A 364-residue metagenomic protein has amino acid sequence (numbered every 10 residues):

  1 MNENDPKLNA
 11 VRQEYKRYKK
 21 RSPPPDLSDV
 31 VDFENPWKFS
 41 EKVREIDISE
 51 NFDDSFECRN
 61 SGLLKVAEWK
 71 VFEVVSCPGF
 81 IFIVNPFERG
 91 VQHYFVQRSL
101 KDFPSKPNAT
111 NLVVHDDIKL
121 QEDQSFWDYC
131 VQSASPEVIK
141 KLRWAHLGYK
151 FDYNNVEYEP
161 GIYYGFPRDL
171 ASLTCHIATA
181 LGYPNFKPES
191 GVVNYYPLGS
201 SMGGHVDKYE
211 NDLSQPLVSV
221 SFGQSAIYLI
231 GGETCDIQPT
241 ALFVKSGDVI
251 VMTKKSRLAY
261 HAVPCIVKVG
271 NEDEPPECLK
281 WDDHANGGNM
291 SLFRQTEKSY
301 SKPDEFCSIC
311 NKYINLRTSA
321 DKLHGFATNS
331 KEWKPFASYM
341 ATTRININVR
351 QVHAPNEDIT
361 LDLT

Functional and structural regions predicted by a protein language model:
M1-T364: Non-heme Fe(II) oxygenase metal-center motifs and adjacent flexible, charged/small-residue loops
